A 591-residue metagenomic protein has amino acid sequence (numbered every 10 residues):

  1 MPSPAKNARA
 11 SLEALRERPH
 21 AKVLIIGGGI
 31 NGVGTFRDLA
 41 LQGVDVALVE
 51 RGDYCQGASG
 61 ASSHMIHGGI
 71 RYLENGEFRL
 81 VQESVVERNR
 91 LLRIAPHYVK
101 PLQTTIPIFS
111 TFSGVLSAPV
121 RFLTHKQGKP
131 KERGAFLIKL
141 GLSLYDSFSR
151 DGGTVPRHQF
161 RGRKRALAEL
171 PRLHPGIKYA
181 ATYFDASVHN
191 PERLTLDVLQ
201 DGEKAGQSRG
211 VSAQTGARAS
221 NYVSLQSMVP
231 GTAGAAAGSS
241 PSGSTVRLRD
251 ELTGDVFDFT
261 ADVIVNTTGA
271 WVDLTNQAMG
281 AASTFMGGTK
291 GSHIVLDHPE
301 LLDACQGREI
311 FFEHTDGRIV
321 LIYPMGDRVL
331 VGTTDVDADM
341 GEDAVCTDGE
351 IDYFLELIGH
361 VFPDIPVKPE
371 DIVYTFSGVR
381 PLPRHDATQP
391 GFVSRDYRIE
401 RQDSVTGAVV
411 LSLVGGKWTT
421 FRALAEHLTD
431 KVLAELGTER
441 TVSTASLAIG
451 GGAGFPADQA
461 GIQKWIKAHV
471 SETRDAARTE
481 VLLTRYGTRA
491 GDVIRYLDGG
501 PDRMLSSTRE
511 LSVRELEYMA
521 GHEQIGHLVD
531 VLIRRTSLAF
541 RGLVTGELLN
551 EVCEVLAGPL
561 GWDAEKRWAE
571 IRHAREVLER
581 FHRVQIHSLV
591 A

Functional and structural regions predicted by a protein language model:
M1-V23, D38-L41: Extreme N-terminal leader/targeting segments of oxidoreductases
P19-A21, G254-V263: Core beta-strand elements of the Rossmann-like FAD/NAD(P) dinucleotide-binding domain in flavoenzyme oxidoreductases
I26, F259-G269: Short hydrophobic core segments
A40-G60: Glycine-rich FAD pyrophosphate-binding loop
H64-E169: Dinucleotide-binding Rossmann-like beta1-alpha1 core, especially the glycine-rich loop that anchors the ADP
T124-P130, S147-R157, L167-G216, G234 (+3 more regions): Helix-loop-beta segment of a Rossmann-like dinucleotide-binding subdomain
I177, R193, A282-V331, V336-V544 (+2 more regions): C-terminal catalytic lobe of FAD-dependent flavoproteins
N266-A281: Flavin (primarily FAD) binding-site architecture
